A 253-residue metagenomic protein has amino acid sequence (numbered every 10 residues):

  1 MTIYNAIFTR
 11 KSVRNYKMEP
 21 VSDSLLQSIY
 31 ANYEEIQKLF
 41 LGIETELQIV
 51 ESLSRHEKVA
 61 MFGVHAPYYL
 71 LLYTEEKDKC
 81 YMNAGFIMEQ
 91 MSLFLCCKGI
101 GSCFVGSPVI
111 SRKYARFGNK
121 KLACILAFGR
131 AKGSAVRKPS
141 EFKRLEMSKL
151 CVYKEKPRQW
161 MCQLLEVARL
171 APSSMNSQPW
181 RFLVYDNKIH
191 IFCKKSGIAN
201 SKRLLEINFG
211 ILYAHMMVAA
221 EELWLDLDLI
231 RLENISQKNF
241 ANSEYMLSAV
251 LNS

Functional and structural regions predicted by a protein language model:
M1-S253: Acidic, surface-exposed loops and disordered segments
